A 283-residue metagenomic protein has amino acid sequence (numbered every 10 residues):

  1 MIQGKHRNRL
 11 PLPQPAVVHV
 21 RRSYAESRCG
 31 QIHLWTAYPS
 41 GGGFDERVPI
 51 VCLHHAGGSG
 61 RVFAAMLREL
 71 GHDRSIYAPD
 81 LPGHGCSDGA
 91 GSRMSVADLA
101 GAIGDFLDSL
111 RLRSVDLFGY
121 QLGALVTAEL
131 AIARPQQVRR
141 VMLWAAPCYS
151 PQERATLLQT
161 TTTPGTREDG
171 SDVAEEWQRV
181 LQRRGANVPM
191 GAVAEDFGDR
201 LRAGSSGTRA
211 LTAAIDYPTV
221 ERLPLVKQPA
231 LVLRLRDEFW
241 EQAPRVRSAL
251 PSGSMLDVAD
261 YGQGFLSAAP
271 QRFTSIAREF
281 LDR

Functional and structural regions predicted by a protein language model:
M1-I50, D73-R74, L112-R113, R278-R283: Alpha/beta-hydrolase fold catalytic core
G30-D88: Conserved HGGG/HGGXW glycine-rich cap/lid loop of the alpha/beta-hydrolase fold
A97-V115: Conserved acidic catalytic loop of the alpha/beta-hydrolase fold
G119-T127: Gly/Ala-rich beta-loop-alpha elbow adjacent to hydrolase catalytic centers
A128-A133, V138-D169: Flexible "cap/lid" loop of the alpha/beta hydrolase fold
E168-L225: Conserved alpha/beta-hydrolase catalytic His-Asp/Glu region
A203-S248, D257: Conserved serine/cysteine hydrolase catalytic core
G253-R283: Catalytic active-site module of serine/aspartate enzymes centered on a nucleophile-bearing elbow/loop
